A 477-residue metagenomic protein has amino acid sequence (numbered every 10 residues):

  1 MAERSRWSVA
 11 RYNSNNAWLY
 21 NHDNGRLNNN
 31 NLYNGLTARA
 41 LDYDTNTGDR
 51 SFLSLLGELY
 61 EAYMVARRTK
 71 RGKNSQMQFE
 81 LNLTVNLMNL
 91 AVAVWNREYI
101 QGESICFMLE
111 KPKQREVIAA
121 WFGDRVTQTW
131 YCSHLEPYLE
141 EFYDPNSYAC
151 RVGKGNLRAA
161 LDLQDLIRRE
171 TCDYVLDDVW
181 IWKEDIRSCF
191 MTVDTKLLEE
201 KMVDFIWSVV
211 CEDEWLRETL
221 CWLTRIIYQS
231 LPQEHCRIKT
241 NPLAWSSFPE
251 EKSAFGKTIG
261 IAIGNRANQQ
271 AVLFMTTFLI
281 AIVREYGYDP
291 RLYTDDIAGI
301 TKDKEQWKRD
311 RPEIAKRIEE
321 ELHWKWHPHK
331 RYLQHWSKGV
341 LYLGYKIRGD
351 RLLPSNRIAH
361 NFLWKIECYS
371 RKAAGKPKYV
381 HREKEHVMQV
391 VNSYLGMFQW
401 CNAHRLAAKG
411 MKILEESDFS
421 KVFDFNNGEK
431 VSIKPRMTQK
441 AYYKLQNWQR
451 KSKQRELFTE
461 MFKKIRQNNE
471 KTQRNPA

Functional and structural regions predicted by a protein language model:
M1-M88, Q454-A477: Non-catalytic, polymerase-adjacent accessory regions of viral genome-replication enzymes
A2-E3, S8, L27, A120-W121 (+7 more regions): Right-hand nucleic-acid polymerase module
N46-D49, C132-D194: Active-site-proximal segment of RNA-dependent polymerases
T69-M77, G102-Q128, F142-K154, H235-L273: Short, conserved non-catalytic motifs in the polymerase core
F79-E103: Amphipathic alpha-helical blocks
V94, L166, T171-T294, A298-E313 (+2 more regions): Conserved polymerase palm-domain catalytic core
G102-S104, R291-D295, H329: Short Gly/Ser/Thr- and Asp/Glu-enriched loop/turn motifs at secondary-structure junctions
